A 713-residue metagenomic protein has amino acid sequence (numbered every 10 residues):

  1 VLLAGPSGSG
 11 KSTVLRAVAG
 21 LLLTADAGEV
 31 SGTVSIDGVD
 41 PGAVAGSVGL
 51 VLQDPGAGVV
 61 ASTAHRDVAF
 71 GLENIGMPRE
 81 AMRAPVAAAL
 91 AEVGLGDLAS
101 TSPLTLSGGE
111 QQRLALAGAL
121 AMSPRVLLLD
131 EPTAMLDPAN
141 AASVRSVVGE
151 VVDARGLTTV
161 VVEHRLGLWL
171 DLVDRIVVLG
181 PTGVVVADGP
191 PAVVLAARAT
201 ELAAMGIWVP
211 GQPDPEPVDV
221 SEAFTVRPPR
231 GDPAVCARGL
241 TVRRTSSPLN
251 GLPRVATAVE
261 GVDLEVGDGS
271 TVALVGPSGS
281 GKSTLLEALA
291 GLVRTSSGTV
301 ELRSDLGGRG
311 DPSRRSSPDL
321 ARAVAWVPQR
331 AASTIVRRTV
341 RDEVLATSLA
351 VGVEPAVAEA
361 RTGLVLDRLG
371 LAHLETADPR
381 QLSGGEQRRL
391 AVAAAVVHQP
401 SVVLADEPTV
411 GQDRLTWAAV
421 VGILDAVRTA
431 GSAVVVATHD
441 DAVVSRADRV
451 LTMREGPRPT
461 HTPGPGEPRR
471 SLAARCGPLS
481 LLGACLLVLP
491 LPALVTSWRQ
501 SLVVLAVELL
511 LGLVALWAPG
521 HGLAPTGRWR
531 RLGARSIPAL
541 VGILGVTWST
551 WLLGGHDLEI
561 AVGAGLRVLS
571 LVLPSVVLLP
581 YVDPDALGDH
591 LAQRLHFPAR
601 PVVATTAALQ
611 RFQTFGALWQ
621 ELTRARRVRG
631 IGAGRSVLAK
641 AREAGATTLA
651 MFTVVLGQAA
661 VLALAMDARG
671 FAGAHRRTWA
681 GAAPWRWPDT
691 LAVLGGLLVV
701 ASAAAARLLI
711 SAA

Functional and structural regions predicted by a protein language model:
A4-P6, V275-P277: The feature captures the beta-strand-to-loop junction immediately N-terminal to the Walker
A19, A290: Helix-to-loop junction immediately C-terminal to a conserved catalytic motif
A81-L98, A356-L374: Conserved ABC ATPase "signature" region
S102-L106, E110, D378-L382, E386: Conserved ABC ATPase signature
A119-L120, A395-V396: ABC ATPase C-loop
L127-D130, L136, V403-D406: Catalytic Walker B motif of ABC-type/P-loop ATPase nucleotide-binding domains
G183-I207, A442-S445, R454-P465: Conserved beta-strand-loop-alpha-helix hinge in the C-terminal portion of ABC ATPase nucleotide-binding domains
P465-E508, E621-A713: Transmembrane alpha-helix interface motif
